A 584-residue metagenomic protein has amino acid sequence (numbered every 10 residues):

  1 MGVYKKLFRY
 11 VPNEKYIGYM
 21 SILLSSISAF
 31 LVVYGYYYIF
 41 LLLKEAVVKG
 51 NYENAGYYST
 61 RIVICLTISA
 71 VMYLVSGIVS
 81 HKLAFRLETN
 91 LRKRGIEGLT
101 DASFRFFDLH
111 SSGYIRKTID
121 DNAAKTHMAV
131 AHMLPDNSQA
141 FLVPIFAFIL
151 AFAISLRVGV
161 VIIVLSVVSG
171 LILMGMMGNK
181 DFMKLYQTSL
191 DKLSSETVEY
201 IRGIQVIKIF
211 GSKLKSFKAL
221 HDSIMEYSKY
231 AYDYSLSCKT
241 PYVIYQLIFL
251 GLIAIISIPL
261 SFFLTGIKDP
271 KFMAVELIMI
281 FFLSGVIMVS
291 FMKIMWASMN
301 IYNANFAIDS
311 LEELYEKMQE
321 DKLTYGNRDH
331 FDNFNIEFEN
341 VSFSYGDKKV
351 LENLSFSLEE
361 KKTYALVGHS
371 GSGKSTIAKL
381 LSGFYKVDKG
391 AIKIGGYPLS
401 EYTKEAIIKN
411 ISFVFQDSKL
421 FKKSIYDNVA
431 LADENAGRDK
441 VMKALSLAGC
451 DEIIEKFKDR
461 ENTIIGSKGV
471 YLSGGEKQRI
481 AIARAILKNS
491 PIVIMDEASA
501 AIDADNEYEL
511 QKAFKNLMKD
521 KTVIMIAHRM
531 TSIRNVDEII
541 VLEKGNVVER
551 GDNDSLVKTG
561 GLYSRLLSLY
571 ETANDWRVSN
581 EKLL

Functional and structural regions predicted by a protein language model:
M1-L31, N54-Y58, S80, K125 (+6 more regions): Membrane-integrated ABC transporters
R9-Y16, F104, D121-V130, L134 (+7 more regions): An intracellular "coupling" helix at the cytosolic face of ABC transporter transmembrane type-1 domains
Y16-G35, V47-E88, A274-F282, V289: Transmembrane-helix motif of ABC transporter permease domains
I27-L41, I68-V71, P135-M177, L236-S284: A hydrophobic transmembrane-helix motif
K93, K393, E401, I408 (+4 more regions): ABC ATPase nucleotide-binding domain helical subdomain, centered on the C-loop/LSGGQ "ABC signature"
L193, S212, L236-K239, I287-E316 (+1 more regions): Cytosolic ends of transmembrane helices, especially the final helix of ABC transmembrane type-1 domains
S382: Helix-to-loop junction immediately C-terminal to a conserved catalytic motif
K512, R529, R534-L584: C-terminal portion of ABC ATPase nucleotide-binding domains
